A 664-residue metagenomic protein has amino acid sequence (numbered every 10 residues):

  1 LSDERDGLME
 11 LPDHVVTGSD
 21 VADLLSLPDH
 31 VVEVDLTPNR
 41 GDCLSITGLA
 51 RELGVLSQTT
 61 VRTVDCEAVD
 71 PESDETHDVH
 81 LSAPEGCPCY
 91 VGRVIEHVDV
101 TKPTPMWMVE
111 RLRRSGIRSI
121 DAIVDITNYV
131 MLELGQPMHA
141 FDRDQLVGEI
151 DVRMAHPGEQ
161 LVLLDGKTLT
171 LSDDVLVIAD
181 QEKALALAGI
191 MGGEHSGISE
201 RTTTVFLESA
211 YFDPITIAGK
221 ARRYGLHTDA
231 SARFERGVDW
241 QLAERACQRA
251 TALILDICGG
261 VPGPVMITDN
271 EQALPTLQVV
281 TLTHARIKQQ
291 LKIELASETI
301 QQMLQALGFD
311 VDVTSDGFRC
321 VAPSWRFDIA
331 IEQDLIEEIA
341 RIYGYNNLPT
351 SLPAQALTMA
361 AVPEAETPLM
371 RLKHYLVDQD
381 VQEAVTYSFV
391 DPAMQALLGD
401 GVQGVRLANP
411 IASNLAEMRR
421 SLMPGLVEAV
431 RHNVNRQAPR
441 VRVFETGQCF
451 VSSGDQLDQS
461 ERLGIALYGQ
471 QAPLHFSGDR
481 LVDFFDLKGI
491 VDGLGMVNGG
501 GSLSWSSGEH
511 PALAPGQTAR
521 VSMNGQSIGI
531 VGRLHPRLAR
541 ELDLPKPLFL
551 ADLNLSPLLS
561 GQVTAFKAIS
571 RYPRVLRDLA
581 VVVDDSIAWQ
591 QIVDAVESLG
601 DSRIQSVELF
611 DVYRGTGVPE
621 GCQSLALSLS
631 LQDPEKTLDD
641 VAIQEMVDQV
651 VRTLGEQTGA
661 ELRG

Functional and structural regions predicted by a protein language model:
L1-Y345, P349-A365, M370: RNA/tRNA-interacting regions in translation and RNA-turnover enzymes
S2, S26-P28, G86-C89, D378 (+8 more regions): Short flexible coil/turn linkers enriched for glycine and charged/polar residues that connect secondary-structure
T17-V21, D78-L81, V162-D165, A188-H195 (+10 more regions): Glycine-rich, charged/polar anion/phosphate-binding loops that engage phosphate groups from diverse ligands
D35, E96-H97, S115-S119, A232-D239 (+3 more regions): Short histidine-centered catalytic/ligand-binding loop motif
R40-D42, E194-H195, P214, R326-D328 (+6 more regions): Short beta-strands and strand-coil junctions in structured, solvent-facing domains, enriched
G48, V280-R440, F444, R577 (+2 more regions): Extended, well-folded interaction surfaces typified by the phenylalanyl-tRNA synthetase beta subunit core
Q58-V69, S119-V124, I254-T268, D312-S315 (+6 more regions): Flexible, glycine/charged-enriched surface loops at secondary-structure junctions
A306-D312, S453-D458, G464, A472-G664: A carboxyl-terminal module marker
